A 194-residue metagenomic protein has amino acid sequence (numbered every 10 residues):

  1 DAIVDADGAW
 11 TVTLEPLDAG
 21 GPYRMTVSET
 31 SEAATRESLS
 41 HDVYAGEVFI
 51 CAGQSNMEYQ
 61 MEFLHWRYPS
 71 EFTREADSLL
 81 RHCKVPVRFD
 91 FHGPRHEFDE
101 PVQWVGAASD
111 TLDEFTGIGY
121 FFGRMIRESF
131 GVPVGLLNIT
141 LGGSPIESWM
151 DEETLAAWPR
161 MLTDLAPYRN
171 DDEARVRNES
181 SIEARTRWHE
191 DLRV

Functional and structural regions predicted by a protein language model:
D1-V194: Cell-envelope and extracellular/periplasmic
